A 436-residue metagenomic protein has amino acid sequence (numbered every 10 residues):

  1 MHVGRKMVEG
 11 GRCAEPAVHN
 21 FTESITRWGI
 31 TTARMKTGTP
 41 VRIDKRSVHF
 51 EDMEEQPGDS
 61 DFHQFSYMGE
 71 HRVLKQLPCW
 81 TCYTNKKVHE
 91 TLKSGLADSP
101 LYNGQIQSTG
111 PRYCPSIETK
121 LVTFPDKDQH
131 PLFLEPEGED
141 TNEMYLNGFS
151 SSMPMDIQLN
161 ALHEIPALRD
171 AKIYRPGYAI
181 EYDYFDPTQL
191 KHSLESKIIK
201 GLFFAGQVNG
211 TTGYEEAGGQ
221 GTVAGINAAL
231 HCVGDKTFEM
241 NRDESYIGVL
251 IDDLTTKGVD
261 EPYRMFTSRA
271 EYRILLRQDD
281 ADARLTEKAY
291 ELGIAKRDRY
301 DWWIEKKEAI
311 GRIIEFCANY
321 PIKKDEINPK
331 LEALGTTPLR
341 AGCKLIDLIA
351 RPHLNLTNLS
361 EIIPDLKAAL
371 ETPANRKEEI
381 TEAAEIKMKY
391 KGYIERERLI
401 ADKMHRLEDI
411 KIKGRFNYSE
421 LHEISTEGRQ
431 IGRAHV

Functional and structural regions predicted by a protein language model:
M1-I43, I165-P166, D170, V223-H231: Glycine-rich loop(s) and the adjacent beta-strand/alpha-helix scaffold that form part
E23-L159, I251, T256-L339, P352: An anion/pyrophosphate-binding glycine-rich loop and adjacent beta-alpha core in soluble alpha-beta enzymes
M35, Y102-T109, L168-P176, D235-M240 (+1 more regions): Flexible, glycine/charged-enriched surface loops at secondary-structure junctions
Y145-T211, E239-D252, K377-R429: A glycine-rich dinucleotide-binding beta-alpha-beta segment and adjacent secondary-structure elements that constitute
Q207-E215, E271-R273: Glycine-rich phosphate/pyrophosphate-binding beta-alpha loops
A217-M240: Internal hydrophobic alpha-helix adjacent to the cofactor/substrate pocket in enzyme cavities
R269, L275, T286-R433: Extended, charge-enriched "interface" segments that sit outside catalytic cores
